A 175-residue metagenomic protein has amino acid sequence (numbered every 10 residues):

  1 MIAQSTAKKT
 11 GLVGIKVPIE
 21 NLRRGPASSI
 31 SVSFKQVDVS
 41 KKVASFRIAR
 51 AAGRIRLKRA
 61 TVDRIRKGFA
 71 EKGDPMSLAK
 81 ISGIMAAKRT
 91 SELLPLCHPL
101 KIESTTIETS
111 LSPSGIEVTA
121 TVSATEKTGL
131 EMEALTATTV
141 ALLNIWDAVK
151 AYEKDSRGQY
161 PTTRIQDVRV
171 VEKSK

Functional and structural regions predicted by a protein language model:
I2-A3, K8-E71, M76, I81-I84 (+3 more regions): C-terminal binding/interaction regions
